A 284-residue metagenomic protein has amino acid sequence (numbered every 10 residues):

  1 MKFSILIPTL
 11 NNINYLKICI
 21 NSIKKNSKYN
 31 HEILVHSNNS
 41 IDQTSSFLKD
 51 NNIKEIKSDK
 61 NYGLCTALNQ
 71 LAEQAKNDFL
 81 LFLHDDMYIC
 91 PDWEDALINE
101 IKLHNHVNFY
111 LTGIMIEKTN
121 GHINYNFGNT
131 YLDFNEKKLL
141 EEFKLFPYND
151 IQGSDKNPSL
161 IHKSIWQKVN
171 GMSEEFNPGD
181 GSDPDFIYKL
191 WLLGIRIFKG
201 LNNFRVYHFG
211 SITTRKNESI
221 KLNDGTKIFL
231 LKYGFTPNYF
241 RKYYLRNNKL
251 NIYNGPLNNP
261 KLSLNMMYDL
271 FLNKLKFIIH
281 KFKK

Functional and structural regions predicted by a protein language model:
N12-K25: Short, well-formed alpha-helical segments that are part of the catalytic scaffolds of diverse glycosyltransferases
S22, Y29, S37-S46: A conserved acidic beta->alpha catalytic loop
S58-A75: Glycine-rich, basic loop-to-helix element that forms the pyrophosphate-binding segment of sugar-nucleotide handling
L80: Short aromatic/hydrophobic "clamp" motif used to bind/position activated sugar donors
P91-N129: Conserved donor NDP-sugar-binding/catalytic core segment of glycosyltransferases
N129-Q152, K156: Short, flexible, basic/aromatic active-site loop/helix in glycosyltransferases
Q152-N170, F176-F204: A short, conserved alpha-helix in the catalytic core of glycosyltransferases
N177, K199-S219, I228: Active-site donor/metal-binding and catalytic loop motifs of nucleotide-sugar-dependent glycosylation enzymes
